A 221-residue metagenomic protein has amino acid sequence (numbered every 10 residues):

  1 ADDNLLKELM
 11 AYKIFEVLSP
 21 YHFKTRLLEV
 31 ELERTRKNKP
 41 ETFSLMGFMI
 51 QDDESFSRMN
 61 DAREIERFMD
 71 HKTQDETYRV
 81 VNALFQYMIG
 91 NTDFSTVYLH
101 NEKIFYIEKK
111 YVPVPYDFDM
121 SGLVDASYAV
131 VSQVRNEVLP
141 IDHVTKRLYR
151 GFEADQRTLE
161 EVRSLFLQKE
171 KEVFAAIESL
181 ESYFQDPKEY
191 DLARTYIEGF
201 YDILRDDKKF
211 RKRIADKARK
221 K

Functional and structural regions predicted by a protein language model:
A1-K221: Phosphate/dinucleotide-binding and metal-coordinating scaffold of catalytic cores in nucleotide-dependent enzymes
